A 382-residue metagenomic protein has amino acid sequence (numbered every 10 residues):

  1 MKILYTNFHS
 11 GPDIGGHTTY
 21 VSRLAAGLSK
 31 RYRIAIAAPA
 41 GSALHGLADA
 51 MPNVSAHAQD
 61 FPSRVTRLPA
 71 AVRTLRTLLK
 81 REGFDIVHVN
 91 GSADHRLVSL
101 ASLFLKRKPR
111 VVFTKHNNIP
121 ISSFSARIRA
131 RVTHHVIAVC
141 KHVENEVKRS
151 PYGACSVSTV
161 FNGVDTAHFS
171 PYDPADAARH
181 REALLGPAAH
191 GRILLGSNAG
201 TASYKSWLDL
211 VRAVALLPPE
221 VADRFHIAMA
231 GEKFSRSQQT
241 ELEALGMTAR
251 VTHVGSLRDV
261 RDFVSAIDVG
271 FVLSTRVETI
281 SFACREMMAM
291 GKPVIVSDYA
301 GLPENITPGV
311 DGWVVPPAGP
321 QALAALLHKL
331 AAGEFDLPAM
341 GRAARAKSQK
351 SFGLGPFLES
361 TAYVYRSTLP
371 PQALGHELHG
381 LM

Functional and structural regions predicted by a protein language model:
L4-T6, A188-K205, V211-V214: Conserved donor-binding/catalytic core segment of Leloir-type glycosyltransferases
Y5-G15, Y20-R23, G27-R67, S156-V157 (+1 more regions): N-terminal strand-loop element at the rim of the active site of nucleotide-sugar-dependent glycosyltransferases
A37, P293-V296, I306: Short hydrophobic beta-strand element within catalytic cores of glycosyltransferases and related nucleotide-activated
A43-A50, H226-A249: Short, structured helix-loop element that forms part of the nucleotide-activated donor/catalytic region
K106-K141, Y152: A conserved, positively charged/aromatic
H142, G163: Carbohydrate-associated surface elements
R236-S237, T248-L257, F263, W313-V314: Active-site donor-binding acidic/aromatic loop of nucleotide-activated sugar and phosphosugar transferases involved
P308-G309, W313-P320, K329-F335: Conserved acidic donor-binding segment of nucleotide-sugar-dependent glycosyltransferases
